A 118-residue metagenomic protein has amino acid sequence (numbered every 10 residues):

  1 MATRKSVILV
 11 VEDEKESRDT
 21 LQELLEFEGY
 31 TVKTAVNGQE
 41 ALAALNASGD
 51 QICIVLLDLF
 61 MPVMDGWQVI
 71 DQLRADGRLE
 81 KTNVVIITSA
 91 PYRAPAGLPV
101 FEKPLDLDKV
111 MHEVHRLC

Functional and structural regions predicted by a protein language model:
M1-L9, Q51, D106-C118: Non-catalytic signal-transmission and effector/linker regions of two-component phosphorelay proteins
E12: Conserved acidic carboxylate
K15-K33, L107: Two-component/phosphorelay signaling modules centered on CheY-like receiver
T34-A43, G66: Helix N-cap/capping motif at the beta->alpha junctions
A43, W67-E80: Short amphipathic alpha-helix used as the core "switch/output" element in two-component signaling
D58: Active-site residues of response regulator receiver
M61: Receiver (REC) domain active-site loop signature in two-component systems and cognate sites in sensor histidine kinases
V85-T88: Hydrophobic/aromatic residues positioned on beta-strands within the core alpha/beta folds
